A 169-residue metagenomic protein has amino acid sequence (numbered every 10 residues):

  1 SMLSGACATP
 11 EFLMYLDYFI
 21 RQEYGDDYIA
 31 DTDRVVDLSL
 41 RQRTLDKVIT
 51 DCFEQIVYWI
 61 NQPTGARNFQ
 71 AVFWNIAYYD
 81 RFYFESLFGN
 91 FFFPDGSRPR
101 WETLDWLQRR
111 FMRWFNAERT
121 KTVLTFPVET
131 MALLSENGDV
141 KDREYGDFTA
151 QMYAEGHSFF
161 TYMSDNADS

Functional and structural regions predicted by a protein language model:
S1-S169: Conserved catalytic cores of very large enzyme subunits
